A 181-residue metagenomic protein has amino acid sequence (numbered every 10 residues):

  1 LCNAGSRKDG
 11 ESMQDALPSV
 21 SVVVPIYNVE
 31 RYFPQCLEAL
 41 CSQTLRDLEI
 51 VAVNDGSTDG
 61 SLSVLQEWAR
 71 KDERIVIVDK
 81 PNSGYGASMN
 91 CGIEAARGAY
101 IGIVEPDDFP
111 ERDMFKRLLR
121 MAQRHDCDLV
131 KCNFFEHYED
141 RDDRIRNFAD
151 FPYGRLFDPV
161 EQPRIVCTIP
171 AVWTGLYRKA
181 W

Functional and structural regions predicted by a protein language model:
A4-S6, E11-W181: Nucleotide-sugar donor-binding/catalytic module of glycosyltransferases that assemble extracellular/cell-envelope
